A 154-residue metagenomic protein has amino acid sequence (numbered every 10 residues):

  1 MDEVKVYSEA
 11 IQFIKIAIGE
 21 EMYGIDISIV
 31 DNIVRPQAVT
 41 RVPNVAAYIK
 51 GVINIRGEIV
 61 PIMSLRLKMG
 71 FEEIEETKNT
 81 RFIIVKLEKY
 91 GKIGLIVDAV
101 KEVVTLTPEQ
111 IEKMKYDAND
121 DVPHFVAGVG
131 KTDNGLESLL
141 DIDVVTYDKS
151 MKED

Functional and structural regions predicted by a protein language model:
M1-D154: An acidic, low-aromatic, low-complexity terminal/linker signal
